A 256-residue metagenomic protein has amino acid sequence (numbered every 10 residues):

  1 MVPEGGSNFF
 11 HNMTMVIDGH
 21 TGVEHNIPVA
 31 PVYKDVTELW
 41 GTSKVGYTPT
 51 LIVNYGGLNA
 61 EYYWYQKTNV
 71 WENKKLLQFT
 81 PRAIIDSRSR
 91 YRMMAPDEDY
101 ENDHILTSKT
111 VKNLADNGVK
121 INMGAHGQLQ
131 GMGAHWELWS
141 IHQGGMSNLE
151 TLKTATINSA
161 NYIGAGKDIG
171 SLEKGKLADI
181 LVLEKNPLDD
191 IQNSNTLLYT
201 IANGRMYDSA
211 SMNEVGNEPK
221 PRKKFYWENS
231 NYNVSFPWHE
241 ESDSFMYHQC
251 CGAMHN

Functional and structural regions predicted by a protein language model:
M1-M15, V53-N54, I105: Divalent metal-binding pocket/active-site signature
M1-P3, G22-H25, M123-G124: Short catalytic-loop micro-motif centered on adjacent basic/acidic residues
F10-V32, G118, Q143-T151: Structural recognition of alpha->loop->beta junctions
V23, Y47, H126, I141 (+5 more regions): Divalent metal-coordination and catalytic microenvironments
N26-G144, N217-P219, K223, E228-N256: Active-site neighborhoods of metal-dependent hydrolases
M132, S147-L152, Y162-L197: Acidic, glycine-enriched loop/beta-strand segments at the rims of small-molecule binding/catalytic pockets
T200: Short aromatic-centered micro-motifs
